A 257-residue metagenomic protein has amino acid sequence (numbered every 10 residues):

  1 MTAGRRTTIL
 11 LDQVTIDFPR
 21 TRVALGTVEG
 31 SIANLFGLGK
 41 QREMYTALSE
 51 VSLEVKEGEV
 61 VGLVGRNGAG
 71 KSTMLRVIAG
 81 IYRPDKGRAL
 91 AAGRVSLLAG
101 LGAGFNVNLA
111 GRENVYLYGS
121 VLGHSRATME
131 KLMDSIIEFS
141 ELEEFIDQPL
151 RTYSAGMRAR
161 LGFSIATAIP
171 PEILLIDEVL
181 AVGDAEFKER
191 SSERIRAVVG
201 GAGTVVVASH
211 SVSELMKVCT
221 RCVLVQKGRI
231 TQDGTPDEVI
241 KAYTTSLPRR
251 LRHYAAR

Functional and structural regions predicted by a protein language model:
M1-T46, D237-A255: Pre-NBD coupling/linker segments of ABC/ABC-like ATPases
E29-F36, S96, Y116, T128-F145 (+1 more regions): Conserved ABC ATPase "signature" region
V64-R66: The feature captures the beta-strand-to-loop junction immediately N-terminal to the Walker
S209-H210: H-loop/switch region of ABC-family ATPase nucleotide-binding domains
L215-K217: A short, surface-exposed alpha-helical micro-motif characterized by mixed small hydrophobic and charged/polar residues
T220-T235, Y243: H-loop (His-switch) and adjacent beta-strand-loop-beta switch element of ABC-type ATPase nucleotide-binding domains
